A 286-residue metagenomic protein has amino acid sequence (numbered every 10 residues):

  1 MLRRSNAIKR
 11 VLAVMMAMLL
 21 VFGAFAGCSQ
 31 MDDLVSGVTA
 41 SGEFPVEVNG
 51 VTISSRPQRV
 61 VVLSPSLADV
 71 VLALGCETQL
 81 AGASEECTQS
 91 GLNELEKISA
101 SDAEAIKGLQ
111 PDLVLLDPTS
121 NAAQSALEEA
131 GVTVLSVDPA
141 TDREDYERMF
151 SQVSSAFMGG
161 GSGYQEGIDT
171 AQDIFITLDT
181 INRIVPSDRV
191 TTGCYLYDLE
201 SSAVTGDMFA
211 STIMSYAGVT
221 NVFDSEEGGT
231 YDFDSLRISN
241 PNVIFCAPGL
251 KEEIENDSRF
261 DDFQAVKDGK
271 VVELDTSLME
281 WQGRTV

Functional and structural regions predicted by a protein language model:
L2-V11, A26-S66, G160-C194, S239-N240: Bacterial Sec-exported substrate-binding components of ABC uptake systems
M16, L20-A24: Hydrophobic core
Q58-T119, V222: A short, structured surface patch at a secondary-structure boundary
S64, P118-T119, P139, L199 (+4 more regions): Short secondary-structure boundary segments
S84-N93, A203-G229: Alpha-helical, coiled-coil/dimerization segments enriched in small aliphatic residues
I98, D102-T119, V132, T230-A247: Proline-aspartate-enriched helix->loop->beta-strand connector
A122, E144-M158, S162-Q172, D179 (+1 more regions): Structured C-terminal subdomain patch of bacterial secreted/periplasmic proteins
L135-S154, V190-S211: Extracytoplasmic ligand-binding site segments that recognize negatively charged/polar headgroups
